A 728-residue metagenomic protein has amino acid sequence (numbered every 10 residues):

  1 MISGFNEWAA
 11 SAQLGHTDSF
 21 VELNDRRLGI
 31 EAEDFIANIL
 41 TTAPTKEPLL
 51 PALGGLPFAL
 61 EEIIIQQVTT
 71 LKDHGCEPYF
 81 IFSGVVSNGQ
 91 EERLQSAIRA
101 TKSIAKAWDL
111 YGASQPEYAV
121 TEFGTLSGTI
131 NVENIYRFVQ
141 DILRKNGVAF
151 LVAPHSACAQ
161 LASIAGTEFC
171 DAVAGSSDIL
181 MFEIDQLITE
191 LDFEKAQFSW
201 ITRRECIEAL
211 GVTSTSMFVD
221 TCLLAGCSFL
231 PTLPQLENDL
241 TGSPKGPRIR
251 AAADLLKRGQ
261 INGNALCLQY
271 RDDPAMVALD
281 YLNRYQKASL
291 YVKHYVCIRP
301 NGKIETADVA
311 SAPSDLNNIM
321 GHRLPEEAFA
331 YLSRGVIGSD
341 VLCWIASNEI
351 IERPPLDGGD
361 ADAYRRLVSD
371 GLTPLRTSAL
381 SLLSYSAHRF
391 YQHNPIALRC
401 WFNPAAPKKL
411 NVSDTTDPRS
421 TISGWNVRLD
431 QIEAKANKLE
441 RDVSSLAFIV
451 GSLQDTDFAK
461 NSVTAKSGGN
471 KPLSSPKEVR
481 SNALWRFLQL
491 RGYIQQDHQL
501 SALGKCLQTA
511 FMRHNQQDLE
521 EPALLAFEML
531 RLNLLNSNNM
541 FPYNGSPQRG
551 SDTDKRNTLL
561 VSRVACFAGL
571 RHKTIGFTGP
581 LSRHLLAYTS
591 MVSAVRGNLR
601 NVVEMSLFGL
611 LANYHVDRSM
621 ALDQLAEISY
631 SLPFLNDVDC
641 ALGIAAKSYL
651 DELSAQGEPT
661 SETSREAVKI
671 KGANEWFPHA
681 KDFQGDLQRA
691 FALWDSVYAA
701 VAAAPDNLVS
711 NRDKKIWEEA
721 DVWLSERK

Functional and structural regions predicted by a protein language model:
M1-D25: N- or domain-start disorder-to-order transition segments that initiate the globular core
S3-G4, D25-V152: Noncatalytic, basic helical substrate-engagement surface that gates or grips nucleic-acid strands
S19, E31, S87-N88, V132-E133 (+5 more regions): Alpha-helix initiation/capping motif
F20-N24, K72-D73, A165-E168: Flexible, charged surface loops at secondary-structure boundaries
A32, S177, Y588: Residues that line or immediately flank small-molecule/substrate-binding pockets and catalytic motifs
K72-F82, S96, K102-I104, A113-S114 (+1 more regions): Non-catalytic, largely sequence-independent nucleic-acid-binding elements associated with nucleic-acid processing
E92-T306: Extended two-metal-dependent nuclease catalytic cores across DNA- and RNA-processing enzymes
